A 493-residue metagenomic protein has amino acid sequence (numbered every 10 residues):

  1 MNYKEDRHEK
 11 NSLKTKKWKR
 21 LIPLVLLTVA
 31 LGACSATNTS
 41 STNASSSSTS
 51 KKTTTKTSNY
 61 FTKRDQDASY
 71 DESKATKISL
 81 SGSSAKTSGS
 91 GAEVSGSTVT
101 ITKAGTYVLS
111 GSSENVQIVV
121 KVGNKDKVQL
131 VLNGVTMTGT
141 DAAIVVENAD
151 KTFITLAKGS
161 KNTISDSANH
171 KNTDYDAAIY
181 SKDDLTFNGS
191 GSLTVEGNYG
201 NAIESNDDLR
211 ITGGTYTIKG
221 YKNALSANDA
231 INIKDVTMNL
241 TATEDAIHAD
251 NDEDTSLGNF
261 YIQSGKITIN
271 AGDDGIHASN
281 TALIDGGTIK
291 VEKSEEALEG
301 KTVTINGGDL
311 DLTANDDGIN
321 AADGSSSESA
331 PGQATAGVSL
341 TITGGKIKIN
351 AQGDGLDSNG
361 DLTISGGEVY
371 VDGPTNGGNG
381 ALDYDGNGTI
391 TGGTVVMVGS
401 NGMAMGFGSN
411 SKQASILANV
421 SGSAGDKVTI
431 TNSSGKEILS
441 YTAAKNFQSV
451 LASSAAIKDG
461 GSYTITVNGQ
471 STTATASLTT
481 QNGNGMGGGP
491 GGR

Functional and structural regions predicted by a protein language model:
N2-K10, K17-R493: A composition-driven surface/loop motif
